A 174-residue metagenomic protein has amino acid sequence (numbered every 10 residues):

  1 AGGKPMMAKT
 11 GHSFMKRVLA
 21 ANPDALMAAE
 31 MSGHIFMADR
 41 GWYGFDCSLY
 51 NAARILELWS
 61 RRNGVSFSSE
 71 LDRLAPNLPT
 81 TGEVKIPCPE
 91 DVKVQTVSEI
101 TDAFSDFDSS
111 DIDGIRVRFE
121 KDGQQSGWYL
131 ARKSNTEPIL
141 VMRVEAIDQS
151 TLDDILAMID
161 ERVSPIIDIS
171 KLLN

Functional and structural regions predicted by a protein language model:
A1-N174: Phosphate-binding and adjacent anionic-ligand microenvironments
